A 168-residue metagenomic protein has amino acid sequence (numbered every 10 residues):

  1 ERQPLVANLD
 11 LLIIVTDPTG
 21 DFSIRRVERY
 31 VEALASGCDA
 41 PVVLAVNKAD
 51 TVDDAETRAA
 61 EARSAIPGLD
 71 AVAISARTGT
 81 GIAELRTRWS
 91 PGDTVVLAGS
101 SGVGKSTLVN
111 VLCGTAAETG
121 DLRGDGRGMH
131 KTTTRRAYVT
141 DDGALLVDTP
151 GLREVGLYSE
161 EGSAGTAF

Functional and structural regions predicted by a protein language model:
E1-L12, T16-P18, S23-R25, E32-V43 (+4 more regions): Helix-rich effector regions associated with P-loop NTPase G domains
R25-E28, E56-A59, N110, Y158-E161: Short amphipathic alpha-helical segments
R25-R29, T80-A83: Short, contiguous clusters of charged residues that form electrostatic/catalytic patches at enzyme active sites, used
D50-V103: Canonical P-loop GTPase G-domain recognition
S101, K105-T107, V111: Walker A/P-loop
